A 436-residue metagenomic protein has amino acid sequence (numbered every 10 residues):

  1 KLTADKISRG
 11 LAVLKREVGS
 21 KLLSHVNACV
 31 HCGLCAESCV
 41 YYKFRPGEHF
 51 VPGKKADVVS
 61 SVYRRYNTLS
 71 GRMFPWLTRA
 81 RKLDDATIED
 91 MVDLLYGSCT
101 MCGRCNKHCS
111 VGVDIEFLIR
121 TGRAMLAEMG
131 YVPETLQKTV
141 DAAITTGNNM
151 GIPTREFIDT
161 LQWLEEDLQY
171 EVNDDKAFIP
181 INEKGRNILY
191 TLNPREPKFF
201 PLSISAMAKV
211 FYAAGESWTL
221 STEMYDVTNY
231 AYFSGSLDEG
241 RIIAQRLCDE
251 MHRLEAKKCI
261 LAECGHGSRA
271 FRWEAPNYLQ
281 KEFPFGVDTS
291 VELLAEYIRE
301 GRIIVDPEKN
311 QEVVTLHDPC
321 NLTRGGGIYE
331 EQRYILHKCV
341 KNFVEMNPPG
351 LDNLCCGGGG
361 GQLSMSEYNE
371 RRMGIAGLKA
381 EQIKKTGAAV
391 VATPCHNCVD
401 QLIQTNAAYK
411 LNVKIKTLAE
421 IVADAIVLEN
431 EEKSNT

Functional and structural regions predicted by a protein language model:
K1-C32: Generic N-terminal leader/targeting and pre-domain segments
L2, R16-L23, A56, V62-A275: Iron-sulfur-cluster electron-transfer modules
C29-C35, C39, C99-C105, C109 (+4 more regions): Short cysteine clusters
E37-Y66, K107-L126, G361-I375, D400-L411: Iron-sulfur (Fe-S) cluster-binding segments and ferredoxin-like electron-carrier domains, especially [2Fe-2S]
G112, R195-F285, N321-V340, V344-T436: Cofactor-cradling patches in redox/metallo enzymes
I144-N148, E292-R302, A425: Short, conserved secondary-structure transition motifs
L189, T315, A389-A392: Conserved beta-strand elements of the Class I
S290, E296-K338: C-terminal amphipathic alpha-helical segment
